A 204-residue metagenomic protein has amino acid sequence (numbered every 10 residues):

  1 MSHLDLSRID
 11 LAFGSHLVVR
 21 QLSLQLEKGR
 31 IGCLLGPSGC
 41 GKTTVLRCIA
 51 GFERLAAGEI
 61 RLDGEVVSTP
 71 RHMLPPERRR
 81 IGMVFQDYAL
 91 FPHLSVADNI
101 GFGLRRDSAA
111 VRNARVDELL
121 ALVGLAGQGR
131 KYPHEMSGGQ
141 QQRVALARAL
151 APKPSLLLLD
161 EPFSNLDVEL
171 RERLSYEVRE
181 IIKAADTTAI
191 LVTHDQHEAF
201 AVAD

Functional and structural regions predicted by a protein language model:
L35-P37: The feature captures the beta-strand-to-loop junction immediately N-terminal to the Walker
E65-S68, A110-Q128, R179-D186: Conserved ABC ATPase "signature" region
V66-G82, R106-A114: ABC ATPase NBD coupling module
L94-G101: Short coil-to-helix segment of the ABC ATPase nucleotide-binding domain corresponding to the Q-loop/switch region
K131-H134, P152: Conserved signature/switch motifs of ABC ATPase nucleotide-binding domains
L146: Hydrophobic anchor residue at the start of the ABC signature
L157-E161: Catalytic Walker B motif of ABC-type/P-loop ATPase nucleotide-binding domains
